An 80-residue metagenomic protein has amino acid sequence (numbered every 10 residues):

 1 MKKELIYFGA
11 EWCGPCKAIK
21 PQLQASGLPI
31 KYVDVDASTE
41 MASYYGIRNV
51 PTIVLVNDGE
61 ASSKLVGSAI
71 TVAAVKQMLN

Functional and structural regions predicted by a protein language model:
M1-S26: Local sequence-structure signature of Cys/Sec-based thiol-disulfide redox active-site neighborhoods
A18, E40, I70: Residue-level recognition of oxygen-bearing side chains
V35, N49, G67: Conserved strand-loop elements at the edges of beta-sheets that form or border functional pockets
V35-S43: Structural microenvironment flanking redox-active thiols in thiol-disulfide oxidoreductases
A42-Y45, Q77-M78: Short amphipathic alpha-helix with an adjacent loop that forms part of the alpha/beta core around
Y45-V54: Structural micro-motif
N57-N80: Non-catalytic, surface beta->alpha helical segment in thiol-disulfide oxidoreductase systems
